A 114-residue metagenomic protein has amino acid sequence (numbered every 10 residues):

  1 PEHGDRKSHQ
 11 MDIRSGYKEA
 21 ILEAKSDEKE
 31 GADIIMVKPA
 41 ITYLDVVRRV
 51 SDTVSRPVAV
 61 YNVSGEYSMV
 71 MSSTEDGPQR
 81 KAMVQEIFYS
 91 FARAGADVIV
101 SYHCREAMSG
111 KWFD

Functional and structural regions predicted by a protein language model:
P1-D114: Alpha/beta enzyme core
